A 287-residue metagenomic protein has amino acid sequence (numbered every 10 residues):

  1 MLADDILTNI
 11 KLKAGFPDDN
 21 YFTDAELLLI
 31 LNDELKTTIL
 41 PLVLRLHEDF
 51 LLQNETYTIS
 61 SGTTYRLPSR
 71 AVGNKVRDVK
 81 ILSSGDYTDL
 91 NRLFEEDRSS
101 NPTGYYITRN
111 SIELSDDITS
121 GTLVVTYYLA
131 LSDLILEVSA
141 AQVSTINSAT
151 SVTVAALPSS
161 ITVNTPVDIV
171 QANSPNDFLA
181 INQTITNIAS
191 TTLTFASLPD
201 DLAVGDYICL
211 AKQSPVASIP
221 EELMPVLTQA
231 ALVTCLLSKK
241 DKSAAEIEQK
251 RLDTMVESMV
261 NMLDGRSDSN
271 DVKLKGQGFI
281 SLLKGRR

Functional and structural regions predicted by a protein language model:
M1-A149, L157-T186, T192-R287: Glycine-enriched, solvent-exposed interface loops adjoining structured elements
